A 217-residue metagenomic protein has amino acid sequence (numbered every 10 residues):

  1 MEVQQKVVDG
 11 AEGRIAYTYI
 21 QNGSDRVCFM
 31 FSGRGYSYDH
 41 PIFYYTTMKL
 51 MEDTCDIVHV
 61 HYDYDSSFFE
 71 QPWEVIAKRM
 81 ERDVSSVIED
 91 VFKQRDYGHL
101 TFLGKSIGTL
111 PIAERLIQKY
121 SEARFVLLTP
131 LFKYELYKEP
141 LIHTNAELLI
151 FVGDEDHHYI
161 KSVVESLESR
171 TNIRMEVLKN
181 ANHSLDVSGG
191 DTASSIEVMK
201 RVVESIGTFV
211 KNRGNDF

Functional and structural regions predicted by a protein language model:
K6-D96: Serine-hydrolase catalytic machinery in alpha/beta-hydrolase-like enzymes
D39, H157-V163: Conserved alpha/beta-hydrolase "acid-adjacent" motif
E70, A181-E197: Catalytic histidine-centered segment of alpha/beta-hydrolase-like enzymes
V84-H143: Primarily recognizes the serine-hydrolase "nucleophile elbow" in alpha/beta-hydrolase and SGNH/GDSL folds
Y134, D154-Y159, H183-S184: Acidic catalytic loop of the alpha/beta-hydrolase fold
H143-N145, I150-V152, D156: Short beta-strand/loop motif that positions the catalytic acidic residue of the alpha/beta-hydrolase fold
S162-I173: Conserved loop-alpha-helix segment in the C-terminal half of the alpha/beta-hydrolase fold that carries the catalytic
